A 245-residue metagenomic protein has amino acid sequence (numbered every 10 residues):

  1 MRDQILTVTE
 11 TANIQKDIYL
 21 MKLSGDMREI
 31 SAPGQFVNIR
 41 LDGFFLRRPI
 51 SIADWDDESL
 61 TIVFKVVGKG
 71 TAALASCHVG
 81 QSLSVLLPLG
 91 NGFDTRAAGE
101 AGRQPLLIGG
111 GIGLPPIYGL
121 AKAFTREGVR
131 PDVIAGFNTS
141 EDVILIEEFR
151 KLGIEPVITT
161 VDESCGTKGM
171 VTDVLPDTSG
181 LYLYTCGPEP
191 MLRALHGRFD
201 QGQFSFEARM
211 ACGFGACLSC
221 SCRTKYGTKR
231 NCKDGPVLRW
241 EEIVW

Functional and structural regions predicted by a protein language model:
R2-Q81: Ferredoxin-reductase
E10, D54, I158, F204-F206 (+1 more regions): Structural signal for conserved beta-strand scaffold positions within catalytic alpha/beta enzyme cores
F45-I52, G90-A98, C232: Short, Lys/Arg- and Gly-enriched loop/turn segments at beta-strand edges
K69-R209: FNR/FR-type flavoprotein reductase catalytic core
A208-P236: Local cysteine-cluster metal-coordination motifs and their immediate loop/turn environment, predominantly Fe-S cluster
P236-W245: Short microdomains enriched in Cys/His and/or Lys/Arg
